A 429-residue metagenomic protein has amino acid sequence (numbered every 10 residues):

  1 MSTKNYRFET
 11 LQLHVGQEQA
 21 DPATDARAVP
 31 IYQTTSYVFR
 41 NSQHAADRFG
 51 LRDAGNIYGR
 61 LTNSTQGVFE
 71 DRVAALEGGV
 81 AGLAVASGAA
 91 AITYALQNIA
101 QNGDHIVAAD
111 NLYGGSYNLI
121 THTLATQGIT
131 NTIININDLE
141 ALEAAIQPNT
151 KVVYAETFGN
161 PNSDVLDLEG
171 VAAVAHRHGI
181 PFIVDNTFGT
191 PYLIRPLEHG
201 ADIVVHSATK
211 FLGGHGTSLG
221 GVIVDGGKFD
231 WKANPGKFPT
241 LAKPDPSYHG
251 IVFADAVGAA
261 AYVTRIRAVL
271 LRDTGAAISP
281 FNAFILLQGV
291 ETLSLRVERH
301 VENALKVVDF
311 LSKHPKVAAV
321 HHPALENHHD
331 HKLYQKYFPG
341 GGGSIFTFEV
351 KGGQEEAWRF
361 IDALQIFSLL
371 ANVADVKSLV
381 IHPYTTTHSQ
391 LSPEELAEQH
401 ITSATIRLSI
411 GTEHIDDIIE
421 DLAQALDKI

Functional and structural regions predicted by a protein language model:
S2, T121, T130, P148 (+3 more regions): PLP-dependent enzyme catalytic core of the Aspartate aminotransferase-like
S2-N63, D71-R72: N-terminal "arm"/small-domain region of PLP-dependent enzymes with the aminotransferase-like
S2-T3, G16-A20, L83-K313: Conserved PLP-enzyme active-site core in the AAT-like
N41-T93, G115-T123: Conserved N-terminal alpha-helix of the aminotransferase class I/II PLP-enzyme fold
V152, P181, I203, A319 (+2 more regions): Structural preference for beta-strand elements that scaffold enzyme active sites
V224, T347-E349, S409-G411: Short hydrophobic/aromatic beta-strand micro-patches that form the beta-sheet surface supporting nucleotide- or nucleic
T274-A277, F281-A283, Q288-T292, V297-R299 (+3 more regions): Conserved small-domain helix->loop->beta segment predominantly found in fold-type I
